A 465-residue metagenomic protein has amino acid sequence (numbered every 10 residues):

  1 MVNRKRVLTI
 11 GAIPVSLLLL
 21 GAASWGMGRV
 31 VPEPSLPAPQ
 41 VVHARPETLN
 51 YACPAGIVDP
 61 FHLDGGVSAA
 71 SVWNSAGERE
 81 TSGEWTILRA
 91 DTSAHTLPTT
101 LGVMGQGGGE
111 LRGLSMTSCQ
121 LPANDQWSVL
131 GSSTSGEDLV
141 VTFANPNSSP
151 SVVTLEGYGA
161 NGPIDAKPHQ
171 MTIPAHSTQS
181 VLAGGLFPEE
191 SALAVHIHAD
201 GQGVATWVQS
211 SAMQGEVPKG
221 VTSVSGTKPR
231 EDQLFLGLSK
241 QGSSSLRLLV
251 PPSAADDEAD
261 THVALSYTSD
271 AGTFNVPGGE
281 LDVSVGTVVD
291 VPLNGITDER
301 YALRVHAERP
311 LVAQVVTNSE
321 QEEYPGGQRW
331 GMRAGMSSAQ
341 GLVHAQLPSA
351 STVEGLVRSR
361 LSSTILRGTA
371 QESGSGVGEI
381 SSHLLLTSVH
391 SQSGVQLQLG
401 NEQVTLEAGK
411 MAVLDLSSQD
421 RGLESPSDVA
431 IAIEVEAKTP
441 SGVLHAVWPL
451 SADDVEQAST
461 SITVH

Functional and structural regions predicted by a protein language model:
N3-V15, L20-G56, M104-T142, V204-S253 (+4 more regions): Conserved functional hotspot residues at active sites or interaction interfaces
T48, A52, F143-I164, R247-F274 (+3 more regions): Short acidic, flexible loop segments centered on an aromatic residue
V58-T96: Extracytoplasmic/periplasmic/luminal assembly and interaction segments in envelope/secretory/respiratory proteins
W73-W85, G162-A194, G272-R300, L399-D428: Intrinsically disordered, low-complexity Pro/Gly/Ser/Thr-rich segments with frequent PxxP/GP/PP motifs and embedded
R89-G113, L139-T142, P146-S151, M171-E216 (+2 more regions): Hydrophobic, ordered structural segments
Q126-S128, S148-I173, V181, K228-S239 (+1 more regions): Intrinsically disordered, low-complexity linker/loop segments enriched in Gly/Pro and charged/polar residues
T227-R309: Long, internal scaffold/assembly segments composed of regular secondary structure
S243, D260, G286-V288, D298-A302 (+6 more regions): Active-site lining segments that contact anionic ligands and/or coordinate catalytic metals
